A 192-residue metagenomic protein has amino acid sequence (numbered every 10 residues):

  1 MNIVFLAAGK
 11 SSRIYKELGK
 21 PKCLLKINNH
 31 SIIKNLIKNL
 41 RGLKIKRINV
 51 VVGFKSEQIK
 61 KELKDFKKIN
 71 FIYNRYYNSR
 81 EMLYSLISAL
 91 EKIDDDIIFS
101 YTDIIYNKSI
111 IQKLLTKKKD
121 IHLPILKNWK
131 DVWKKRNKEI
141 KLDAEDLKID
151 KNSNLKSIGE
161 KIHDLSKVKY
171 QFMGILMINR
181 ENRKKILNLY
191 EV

Functional and structural regions predicted by a protein language model:
M1-L18: N-terminal nucleotide-binding beta1-loop-alpha1 segment
N2-F5, H30-F99: Conserved N-terminal catalytic core of the sugar/cofactor nucleotidyltransferase
K10, K20, K55, N182: A generic "binding-loop/recognition-motif" signal
I14, I59-L63, I186: Hydrophobic packing residues within well-ordered alpha-helices of enzyme cores
G19-N35: Short catalytic helix/loop segments, enriched in acidic residues and glycine and frequently bearing histidine
C23, K68-N70, N154: Conserved beta-strand segments of alpha/beta enzyme cores
T102-I105: The conserved acidic donor/metal-binding loop of glycosyltransferases
N107-L189: Conserved core of the sugar-phosphate nucleotidyltransferase
